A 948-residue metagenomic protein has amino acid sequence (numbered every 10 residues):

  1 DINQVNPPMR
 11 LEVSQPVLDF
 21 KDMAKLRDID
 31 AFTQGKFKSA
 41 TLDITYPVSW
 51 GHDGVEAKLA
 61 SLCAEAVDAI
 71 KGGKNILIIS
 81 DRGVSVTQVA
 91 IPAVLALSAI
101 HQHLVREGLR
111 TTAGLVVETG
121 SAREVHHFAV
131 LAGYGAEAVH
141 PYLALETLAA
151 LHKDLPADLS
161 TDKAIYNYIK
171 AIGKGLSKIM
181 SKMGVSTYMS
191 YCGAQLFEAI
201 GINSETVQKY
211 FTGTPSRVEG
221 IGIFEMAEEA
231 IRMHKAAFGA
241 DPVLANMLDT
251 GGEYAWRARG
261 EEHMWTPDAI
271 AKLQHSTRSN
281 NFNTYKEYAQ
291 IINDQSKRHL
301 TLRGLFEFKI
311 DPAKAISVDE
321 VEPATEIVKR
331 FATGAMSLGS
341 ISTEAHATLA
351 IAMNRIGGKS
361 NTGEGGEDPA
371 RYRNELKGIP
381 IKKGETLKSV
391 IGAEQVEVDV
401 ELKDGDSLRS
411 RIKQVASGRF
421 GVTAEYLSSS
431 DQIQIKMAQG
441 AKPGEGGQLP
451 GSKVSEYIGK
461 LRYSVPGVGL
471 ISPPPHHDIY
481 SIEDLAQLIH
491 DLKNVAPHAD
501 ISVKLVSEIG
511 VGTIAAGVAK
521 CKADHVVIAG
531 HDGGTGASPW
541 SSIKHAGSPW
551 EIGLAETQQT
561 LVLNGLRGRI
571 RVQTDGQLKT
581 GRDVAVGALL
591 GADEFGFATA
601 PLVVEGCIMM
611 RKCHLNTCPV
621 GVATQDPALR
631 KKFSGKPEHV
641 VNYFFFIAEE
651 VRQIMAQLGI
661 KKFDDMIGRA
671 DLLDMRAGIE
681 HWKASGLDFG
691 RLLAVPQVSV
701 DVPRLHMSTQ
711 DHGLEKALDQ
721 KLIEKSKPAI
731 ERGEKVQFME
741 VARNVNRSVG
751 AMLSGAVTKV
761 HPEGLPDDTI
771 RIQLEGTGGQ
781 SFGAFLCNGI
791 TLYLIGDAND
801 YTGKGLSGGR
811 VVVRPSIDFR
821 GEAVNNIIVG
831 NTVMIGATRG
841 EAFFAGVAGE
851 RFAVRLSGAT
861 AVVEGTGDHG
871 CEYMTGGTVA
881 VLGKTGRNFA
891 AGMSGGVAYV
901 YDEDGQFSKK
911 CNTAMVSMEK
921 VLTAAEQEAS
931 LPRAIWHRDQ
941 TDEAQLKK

Functional and structural regions predicted by a protein language model:
D1-K58, E65-A69, G73-I76, V89 (+11 more regions): Flexible, glycine-rich loop/tail regions that form catalytic "lids" or insertion modules at the edges of active sites
G35-F37, E56-H152, S177, Y188-M189 (+13 more regions): Alpha/beta enzyme core
S39-T41, T333, D500, R569 (+1 more regions): Short, solvent-exposed beta-strand edge segments and adjacent coil->beta transition regions
V48-L59, V86-A93, V117-S121, D158-K170 (+22 more regions): Hydrophobic alpha-helical scaffolding
T111-V116, H152-K153, K174-S177, R217-E228 (+14 more regions): Low-complexity, flexible helical/coil segments
P141-E205, R217-G252, G581, L589-A592 (+3 more regions): Gly/Ser/Thr/Ala-enriched C-terminal appendages of enzymes
G365-E367, V506, T769-I772: Long, charged, glycine-rich C-terminal linkers/tails
L629-R630, V641, I654-L658, I667-A670 (+1 more regions): Long, distal/terminal scaffolding or interaction modules with repetitive or compositionally biased sequence
